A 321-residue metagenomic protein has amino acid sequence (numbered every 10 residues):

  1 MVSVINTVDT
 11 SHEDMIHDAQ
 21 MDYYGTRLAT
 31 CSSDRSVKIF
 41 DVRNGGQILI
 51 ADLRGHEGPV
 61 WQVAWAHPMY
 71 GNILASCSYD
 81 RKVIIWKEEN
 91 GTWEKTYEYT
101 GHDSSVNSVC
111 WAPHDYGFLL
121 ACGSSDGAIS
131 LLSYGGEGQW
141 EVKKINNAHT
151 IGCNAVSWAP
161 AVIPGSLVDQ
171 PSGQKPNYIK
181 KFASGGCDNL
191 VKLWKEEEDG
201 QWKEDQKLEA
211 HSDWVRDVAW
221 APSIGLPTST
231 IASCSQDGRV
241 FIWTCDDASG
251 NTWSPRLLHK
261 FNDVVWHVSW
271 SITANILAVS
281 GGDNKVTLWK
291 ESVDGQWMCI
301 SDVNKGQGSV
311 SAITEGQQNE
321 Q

Functional and structural regions predicted by a protein language model:
M1-E13, G46, S254: A short helix->beta-strand "capping" segment at the edge of beta-propeller domains
D9-I16, L53-V60, Y99-V106, N146-C153 (+3 more regions): WD40/WD-repeat beta-propeller blade N-cap
D9-R35: Beta-strand-rich domains and repeat architectures in extracellular enzymes and scaffolds, especially beta-propellers
A19-G25, A64-G71, C110-G117, S157-I179 (+2 more regions): Loop/turn segments within WD40 beta-propeller blades
C31-D34, S76-D80, C122-D126, Y134 (+3 more regions): Conserved strand-to-loop turn within each blade of WD40 beta-propeller repeats
V37-V42, V83-E88, I129-Y134, V156 (+3 more regions): WD40-repeat beta-propellers
I163-Q170, N177-K180, R216, L226-S229 (+1 more regions): Terminal intrinsically disordered, low-complexity extensions flanking WD-repeat/beta-propeller proteins
